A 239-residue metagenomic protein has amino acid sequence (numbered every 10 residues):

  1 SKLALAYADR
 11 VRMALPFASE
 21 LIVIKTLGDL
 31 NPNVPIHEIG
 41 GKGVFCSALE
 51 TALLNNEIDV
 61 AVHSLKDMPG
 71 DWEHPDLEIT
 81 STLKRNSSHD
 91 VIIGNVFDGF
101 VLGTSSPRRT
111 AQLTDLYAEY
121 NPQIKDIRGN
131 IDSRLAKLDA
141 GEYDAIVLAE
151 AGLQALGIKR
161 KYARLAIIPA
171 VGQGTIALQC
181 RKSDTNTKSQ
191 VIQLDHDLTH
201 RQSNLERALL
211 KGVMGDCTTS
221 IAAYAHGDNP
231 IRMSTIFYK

Functional and structural regions predicted by a protein language model:
K2-E38, M68, T110, D115-K239: Small-molecule-sensing regulatory modules
D9, M13, S47, T51 (+2 more regions): N-terminal, well-ordered alpha-helical segments
S19, V60, L77, D90 (+1 more regions): A broad, low-specificity signal marking well-ordered, structured residues that form hydrophobic/aromatic
N33-V60: Short, structured active-site "lid" loops
T51, I93-G94, A136: Alpha-helical segments flanking ligand/cofactor-binding loops in enzyme cores
L54-S64, D144-A149: Paired acidic/hydrophobic, glycine-rich loop segments that form the ligand-binding mouth/hinge of periplasmic-binding
D59-V60, L77-E78, F100-V101, A145-I146 (+1 more regions): Structural motif
L65-P122, T185: A conserved helix-loop-strand patch within extracytoplasmic ligand-binding domains of the periplasmic binding
